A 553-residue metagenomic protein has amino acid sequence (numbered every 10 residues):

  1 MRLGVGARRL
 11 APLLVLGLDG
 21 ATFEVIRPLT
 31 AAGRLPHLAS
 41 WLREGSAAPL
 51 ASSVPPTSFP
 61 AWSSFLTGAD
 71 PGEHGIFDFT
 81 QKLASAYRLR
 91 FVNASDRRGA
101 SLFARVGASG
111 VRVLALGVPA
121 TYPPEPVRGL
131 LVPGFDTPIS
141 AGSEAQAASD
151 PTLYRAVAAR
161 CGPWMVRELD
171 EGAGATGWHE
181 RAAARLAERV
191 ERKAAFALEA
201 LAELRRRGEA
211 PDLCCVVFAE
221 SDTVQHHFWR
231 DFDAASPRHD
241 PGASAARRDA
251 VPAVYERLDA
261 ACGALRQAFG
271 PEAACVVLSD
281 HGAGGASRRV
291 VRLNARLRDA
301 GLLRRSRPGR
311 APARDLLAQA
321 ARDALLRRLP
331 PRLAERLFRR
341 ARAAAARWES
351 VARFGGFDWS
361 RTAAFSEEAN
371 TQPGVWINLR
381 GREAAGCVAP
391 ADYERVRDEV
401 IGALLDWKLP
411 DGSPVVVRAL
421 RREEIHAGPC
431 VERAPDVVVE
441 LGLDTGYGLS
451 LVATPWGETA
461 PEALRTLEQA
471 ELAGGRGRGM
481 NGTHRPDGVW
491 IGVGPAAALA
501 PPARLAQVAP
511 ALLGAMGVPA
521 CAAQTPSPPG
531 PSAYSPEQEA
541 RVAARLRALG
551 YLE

Functional and structural regions predicted by a protein language model:
R2-R8, A183-G208, D212-C214, R230-V277 (+2 more regions): A long, amphipathic alpha-helix that forms part of the scaffold/cap immediately adjacent to metal-dependent active
L10, F23-E209, A219-H226, L329 (+3 more regions): Active-site-proximal alpha/beta segments of enzymes that process anionic O-linked groups
L10-R27, W41, F65, V106 (+9 more regions): Beta-strand elements within well-structured catalytic alpha/beta cores of enzymes that handle phosphate/sulfate esters
L18, R27, F79-S109, L116 (+4 more regions): Secreted, luminal/periplasmic, and some membrane-associated catalytic domains that remodel anionic oxygen-ester
G20-F23, P55-P56, P71-G72, V113 (+11 more regions): Short, solvent-exposed loop/turn segments at secondary-structure junctions
A148-E180, E188-R192, T223-A260, S287 (+1 more regions): Active-site-proximal cap/lid insertion segments
G428-A434, E440, P502-A509, L513-E553: Long, internal low-complexity/basic segments
E440-A509: Low-complexity, glycine/alanine/valine/leucine- and proline-rich hydrophobic stretches
